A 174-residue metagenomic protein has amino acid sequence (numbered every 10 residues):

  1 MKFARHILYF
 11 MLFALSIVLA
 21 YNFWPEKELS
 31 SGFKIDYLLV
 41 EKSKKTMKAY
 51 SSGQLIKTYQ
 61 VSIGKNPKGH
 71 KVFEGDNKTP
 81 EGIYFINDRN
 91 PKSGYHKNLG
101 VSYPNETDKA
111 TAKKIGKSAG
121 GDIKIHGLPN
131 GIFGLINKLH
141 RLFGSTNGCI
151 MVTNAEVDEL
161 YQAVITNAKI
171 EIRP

Functional and structural regions predicted by a protein language model:
M1-F13: N-terminal Sec-pathway targeting helices
L8, L15-K34, L38-L39, K45-T46 (+3 more regions): Start-of-domain signal
P25-D36, I63-N87, E106-T111, N154-A155: N-terminal post-signal-peptidase region of extra-cytosolic proteins
K34, L55, P80, S93-Y95 (+1 more regions): A short, polar/charged loop/turn motif at coil->beta-strand junctions and beta-hairpin connectors
Y37, T58-Q60, I83, D122 (+1 more regions): Well-ordered beta-strand positions in beta-sheet-rich domains
Q54-N66: Short Gly/aromatic-enriched secondary-structure transition segments
Q60, K71, K78, I123 (+1 more regions): Short glycine- and Lys/Arg-enriched binding-loop motifs that mark or flank ligand-binding interfaces
N90-P174: Exported/periplasmic cell-wall-interacting domains
